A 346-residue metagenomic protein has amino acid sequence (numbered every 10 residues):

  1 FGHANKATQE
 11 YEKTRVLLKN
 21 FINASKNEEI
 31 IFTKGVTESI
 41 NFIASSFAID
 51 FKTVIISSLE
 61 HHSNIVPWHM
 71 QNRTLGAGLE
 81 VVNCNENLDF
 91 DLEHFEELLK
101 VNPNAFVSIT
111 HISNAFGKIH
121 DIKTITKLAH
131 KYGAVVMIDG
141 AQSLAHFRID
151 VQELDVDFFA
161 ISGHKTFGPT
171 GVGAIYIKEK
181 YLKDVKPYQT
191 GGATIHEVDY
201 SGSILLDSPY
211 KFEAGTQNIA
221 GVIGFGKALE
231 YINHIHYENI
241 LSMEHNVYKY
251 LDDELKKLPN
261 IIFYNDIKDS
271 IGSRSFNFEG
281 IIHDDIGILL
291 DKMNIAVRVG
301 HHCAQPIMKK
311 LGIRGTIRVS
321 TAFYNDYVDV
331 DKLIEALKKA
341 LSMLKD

Functional and structural regions predicted by a protein language model:
F1-D346: Pyridoxal 5′-phosphate
